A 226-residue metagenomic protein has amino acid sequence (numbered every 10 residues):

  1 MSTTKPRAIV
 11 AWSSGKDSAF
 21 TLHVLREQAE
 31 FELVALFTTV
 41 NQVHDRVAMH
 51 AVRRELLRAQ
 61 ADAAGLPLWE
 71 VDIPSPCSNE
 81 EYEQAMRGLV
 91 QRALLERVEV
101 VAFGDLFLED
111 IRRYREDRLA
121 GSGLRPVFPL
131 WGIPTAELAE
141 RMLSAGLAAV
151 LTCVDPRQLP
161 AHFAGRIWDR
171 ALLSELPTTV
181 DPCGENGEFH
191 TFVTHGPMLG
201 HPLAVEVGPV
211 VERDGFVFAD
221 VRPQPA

Functional and structural regions predicted by a protein language model:
S2-A226: Nucleotide-activated chemistry modules centered on ATP-dependent adenylation/adenylyltransferase
